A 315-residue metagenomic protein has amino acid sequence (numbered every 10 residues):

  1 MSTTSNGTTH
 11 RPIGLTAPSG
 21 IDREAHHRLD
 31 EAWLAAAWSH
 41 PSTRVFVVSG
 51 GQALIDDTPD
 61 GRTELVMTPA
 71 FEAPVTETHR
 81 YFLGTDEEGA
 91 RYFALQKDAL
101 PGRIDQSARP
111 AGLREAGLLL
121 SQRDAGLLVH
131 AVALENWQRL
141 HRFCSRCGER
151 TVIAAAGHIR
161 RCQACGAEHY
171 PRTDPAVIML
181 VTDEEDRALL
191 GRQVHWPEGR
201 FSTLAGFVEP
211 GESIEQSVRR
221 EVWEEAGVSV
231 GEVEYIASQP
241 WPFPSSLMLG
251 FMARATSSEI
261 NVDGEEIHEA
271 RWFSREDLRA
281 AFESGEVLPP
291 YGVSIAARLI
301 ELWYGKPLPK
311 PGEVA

Functional and structural regions predicted by a protein language model:
M1-H141, V152, W196-F201, D263-A315: Nudix hydrolase/Nudix homology domain
T63-M67, R160-A164, V233: Short Pro/Gly-enriched beta-strand edge/turn motifs at strand-loop
F82, F143, I178-L180, L190 (+2 more regions): Conserved hydrophobic/aromatic beta-strand scaffold that supports enzyme active sites
H130-L180: Cys/His-rich short segments
R160-S202, F207, S229-V230: N-terminal strand-loop-strand
A167-Y170, Q239-S246: Acidic pyrophosphate-coordinating catalytic loop
S202-A237, F251, S257-E259: The catalytic Nudix box helix
L247-A270: Non-heme Fe(II)/2-oxoglutarate
